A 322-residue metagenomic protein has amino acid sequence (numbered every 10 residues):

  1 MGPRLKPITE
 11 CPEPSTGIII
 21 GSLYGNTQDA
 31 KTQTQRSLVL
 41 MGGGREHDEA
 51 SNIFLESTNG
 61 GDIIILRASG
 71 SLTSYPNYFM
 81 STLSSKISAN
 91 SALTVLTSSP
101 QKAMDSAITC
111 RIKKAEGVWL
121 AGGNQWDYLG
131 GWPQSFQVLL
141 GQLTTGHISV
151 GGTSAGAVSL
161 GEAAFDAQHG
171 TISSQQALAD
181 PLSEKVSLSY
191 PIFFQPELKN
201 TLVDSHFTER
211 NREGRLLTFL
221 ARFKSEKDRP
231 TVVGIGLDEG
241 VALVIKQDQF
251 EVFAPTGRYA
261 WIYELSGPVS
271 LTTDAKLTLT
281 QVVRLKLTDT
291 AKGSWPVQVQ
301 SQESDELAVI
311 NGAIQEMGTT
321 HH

Functional and structural regions predicted by a protein language model:
G2-G60, G70-Y75, S85, F165-D166 (+1 more regions): C-terminal and late-domain segments of enzyme folds
L40, E116-A121: Structural motif
I65-L66, N77-S81: Low-complexity, highly charged intrinsically disordered N-terminal segments that act as targeting/localization
M80-A92: Short helix-loop-beta junction
L93-Q101: Short beta->alpha junction loops
R111, Q134-H147: Catalytic-core regions built around general acid/base machinery
Q125-Q134: Glycine/threonine-rich flexible loop motifs
T144-A164: Catalytic nucleophile loop
